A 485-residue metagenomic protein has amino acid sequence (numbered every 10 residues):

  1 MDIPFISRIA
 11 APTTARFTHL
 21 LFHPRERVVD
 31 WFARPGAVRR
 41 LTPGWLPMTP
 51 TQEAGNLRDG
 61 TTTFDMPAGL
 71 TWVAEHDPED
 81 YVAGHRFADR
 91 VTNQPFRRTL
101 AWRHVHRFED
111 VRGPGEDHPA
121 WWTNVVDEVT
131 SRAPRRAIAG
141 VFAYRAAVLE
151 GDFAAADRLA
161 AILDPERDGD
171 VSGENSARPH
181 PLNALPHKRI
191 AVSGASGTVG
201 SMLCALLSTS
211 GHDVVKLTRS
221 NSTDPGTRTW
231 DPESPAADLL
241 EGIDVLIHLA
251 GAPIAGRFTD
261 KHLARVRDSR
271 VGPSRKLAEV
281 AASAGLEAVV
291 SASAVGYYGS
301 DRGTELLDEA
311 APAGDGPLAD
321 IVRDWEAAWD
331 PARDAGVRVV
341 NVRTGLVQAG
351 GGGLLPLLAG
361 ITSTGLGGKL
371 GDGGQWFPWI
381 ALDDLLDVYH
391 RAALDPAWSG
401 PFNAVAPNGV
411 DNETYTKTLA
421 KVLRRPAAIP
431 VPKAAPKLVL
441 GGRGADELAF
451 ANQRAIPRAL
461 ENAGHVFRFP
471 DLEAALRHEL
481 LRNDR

Functional and structural regions predicted by a protein language model:
M1-A54: Hydrophobic ligand-binding cavity/cleft-lining segments
W72, E79-G140: Beta-strand/loop substructures that line and gate deep hydrophobic ligand-binding cavities in soluble
R167, T259-V289: NAD(P)-cofactor binding segment of oxidoreductase domains
A184-K188, D395-R443, N483-D484: Mid/C-terminal beta-alpha module of Rossmann-like enzyme folds, strongest in SDR-family dehydrogenases/epimerases
H187-S210: N-terminal Rossmann NAD(P)H-binding glycine-rich loop of SDR-like oxidoreductase domains
S222, R228-P273: NAD(P)H-binding glycine-rich loop region in Rossmannoid oxidoreductase-like domains and their noncatalytic homologs
I321, G352-L357, L370-A393: Substrate-positioning beta->alpha
A335-V337, Q348-L357, A392-F402: Glycine/proline-rich active-site loop of Rossmann-fold NAD(P)-dependent oxidoreductases
